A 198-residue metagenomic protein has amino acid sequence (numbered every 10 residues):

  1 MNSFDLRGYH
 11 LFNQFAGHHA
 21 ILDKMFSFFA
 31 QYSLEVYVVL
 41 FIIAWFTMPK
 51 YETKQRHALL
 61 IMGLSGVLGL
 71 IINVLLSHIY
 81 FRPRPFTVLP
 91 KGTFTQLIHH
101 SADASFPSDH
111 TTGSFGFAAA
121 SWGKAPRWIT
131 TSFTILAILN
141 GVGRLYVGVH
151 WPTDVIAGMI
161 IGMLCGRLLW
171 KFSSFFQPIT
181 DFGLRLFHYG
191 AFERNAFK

Functional and structural regions predicted by a protein language model:
M1-V38, V74-S101, T180, L184-K198: N-terminal transmembrane-helix/juxtamembrane module of multi-pass inner/ER membrane proteins
N13, I43, N73-S77, F81 (+3 more regions): Membrane-water interface at transmembrane helix exits
I21, T53-H57, A125-S132: Membrane-helix interface segments
A30-M48, H110: Hydrophobic alpha-helical transmembrane segments
V36-I43, L60, L64, L68 (+4 more regions): Lipid-exposed faces of alpha-helical membrane segments in multi-pass integral membrane proteins
M48-K50, Y80-F81, G148-W151: Short helix-capping/hinge motifs at transmembrane helix termini and TM-loop junctions
K54-G123, D181-L184: Membrane-interface loops
Q96-K198: Membrane-embedded catalytic cores of phosphoryl/pyrophosphoryl-handling enzymes
